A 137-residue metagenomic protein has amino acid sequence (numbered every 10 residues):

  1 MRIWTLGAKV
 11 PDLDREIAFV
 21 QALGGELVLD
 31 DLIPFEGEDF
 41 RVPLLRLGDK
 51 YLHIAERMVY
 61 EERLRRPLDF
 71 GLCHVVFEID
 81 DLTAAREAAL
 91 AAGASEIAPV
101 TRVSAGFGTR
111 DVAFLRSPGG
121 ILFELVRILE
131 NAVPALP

Functional and structural regions predicted by a protein language model:
M1-I17, L72-F77, V126-P137: N-terminal beta-strand motif that seeds the catalytic metal site of vicinal oxygen chelate
R2, R41, G48-K50, G71-C73 (+1 more regions): Residues that flank catalytic or metal-binding motifs in active/ligand-binding sites
A8-Y51: Core segments of cupin and vicinal oxygen chelate
R15-I17, L82-E87: Short, conserved charged micro-motifs
F19-L23, A88-G93: Short amphipathic alpha-helices in soluble, non-transmembrane regions that often serve as interface/regulatory elements
D30-I33, R41-L45, L90-P137: Vicinal oxygen chelate
E61-E62: A cross-kingdom feature marking solvent-exposed beta-strand/loop segments within repeated, beta-rich binding/scaffold
